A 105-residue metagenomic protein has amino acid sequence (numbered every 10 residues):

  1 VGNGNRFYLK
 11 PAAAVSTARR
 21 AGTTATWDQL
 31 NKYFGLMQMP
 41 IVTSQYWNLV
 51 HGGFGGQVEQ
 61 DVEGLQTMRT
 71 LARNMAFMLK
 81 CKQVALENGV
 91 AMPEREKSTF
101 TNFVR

Functional and structural regions predicted by a protein language model:
V1-Y46: Helix-loop-strand module that forms the ligand-binding subsite of alpha/beta enzymes
P40-R105: Glycine-rich phosphate/pyrophosphate-binding loop and the adjoining helix
